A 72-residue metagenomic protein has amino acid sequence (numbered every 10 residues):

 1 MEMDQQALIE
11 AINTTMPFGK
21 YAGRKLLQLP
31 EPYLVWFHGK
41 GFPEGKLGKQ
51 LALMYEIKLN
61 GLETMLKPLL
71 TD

Functional and structural regions predicted by a protein language model:
M1-D72: DEDD superfamily 3′-5′ metal-dependent exonuclease/proofreading module
